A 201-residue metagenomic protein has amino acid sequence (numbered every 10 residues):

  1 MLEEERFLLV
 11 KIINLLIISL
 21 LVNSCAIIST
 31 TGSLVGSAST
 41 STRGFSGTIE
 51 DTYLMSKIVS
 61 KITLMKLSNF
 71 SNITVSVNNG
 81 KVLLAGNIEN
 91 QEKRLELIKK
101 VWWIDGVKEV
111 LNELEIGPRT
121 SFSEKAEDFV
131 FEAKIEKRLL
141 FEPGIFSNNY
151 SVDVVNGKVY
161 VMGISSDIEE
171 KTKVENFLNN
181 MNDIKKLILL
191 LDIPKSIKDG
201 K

Functional and structural regions predicted by a protein language model:
L2-R6, N14-L16, S24-K201: N-terminal targeting leaders
